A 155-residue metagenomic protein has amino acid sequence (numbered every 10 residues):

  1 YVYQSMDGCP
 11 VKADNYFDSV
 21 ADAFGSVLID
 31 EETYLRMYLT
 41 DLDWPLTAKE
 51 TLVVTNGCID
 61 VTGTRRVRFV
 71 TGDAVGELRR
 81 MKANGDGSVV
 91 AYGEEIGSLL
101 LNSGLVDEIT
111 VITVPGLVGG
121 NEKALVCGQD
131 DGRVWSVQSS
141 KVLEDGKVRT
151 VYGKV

Functional and structural regions predicted by a protein language model:
Y1-V155: Enzymes that bind and transform nitrogen-containing heteroaromatic metabolites
